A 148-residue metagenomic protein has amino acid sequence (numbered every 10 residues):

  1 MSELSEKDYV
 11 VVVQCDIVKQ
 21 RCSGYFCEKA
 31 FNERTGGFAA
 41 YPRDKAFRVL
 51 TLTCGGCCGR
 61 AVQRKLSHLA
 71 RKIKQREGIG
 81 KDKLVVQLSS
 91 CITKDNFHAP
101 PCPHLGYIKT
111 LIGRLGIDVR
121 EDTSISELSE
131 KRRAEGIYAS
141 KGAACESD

Functional and structural regions predicted by a protein language model:
S2, D8-R76, F97-H104, T110-I112 (+4 more regions): Conserved mixed alpha/beta catalytic, RNA-binding, or beta-rich assembly cores of soluble enzyme, regulatory
V11, V85-Q87, R120: A structural signal for isolated positions on well-ordered beta-strands in alpha/beta enzyme cores
E77-D95, P100: Amphipathic protein-protein interaction modules
S90-T93, T123-L128: Short beta-alpha junction loops
